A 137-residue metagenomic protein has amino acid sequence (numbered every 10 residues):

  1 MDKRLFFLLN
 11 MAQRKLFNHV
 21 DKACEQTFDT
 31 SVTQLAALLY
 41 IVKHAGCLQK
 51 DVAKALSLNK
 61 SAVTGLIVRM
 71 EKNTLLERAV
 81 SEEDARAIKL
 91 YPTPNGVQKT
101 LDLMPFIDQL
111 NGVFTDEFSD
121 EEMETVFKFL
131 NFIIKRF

Functional and structural regions predicted by a protein language model:
M1-T27: N-terminal leader segment of winged-helix/HTH proteins
F7, A36-Y40, T64-L66: Base-recognition residues in the alpha-helical recognition helix of bacterial helix-turn-helix
F17, V68-K128: Charged, amphipathic alpha-helical coiled-coil/dimerization segments
N18-N59: N-terminal helix-turn-helix DNA-binding core of bacterial DNA-binding proteins
F28-Q34, A62, T93, S119 (+1 more regions): Short helix-coil-helix linker/hinge
L39-K43, M104, N131: Short, locally clustered residues in the helix-turn-helix/winged-helix DNA-binding domain
Q49-K50, S61, V68, I88: Residues within helix-turn-helix
